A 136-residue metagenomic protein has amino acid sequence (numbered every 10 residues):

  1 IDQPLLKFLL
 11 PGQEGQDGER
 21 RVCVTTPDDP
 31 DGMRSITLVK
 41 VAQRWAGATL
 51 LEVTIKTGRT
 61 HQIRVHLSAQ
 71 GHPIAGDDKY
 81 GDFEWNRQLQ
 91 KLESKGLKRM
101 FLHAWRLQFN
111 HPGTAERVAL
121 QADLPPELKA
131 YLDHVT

Functional and structural regions predicted by a protein language model:
I1-T136: RNA pseudouridine synthases
